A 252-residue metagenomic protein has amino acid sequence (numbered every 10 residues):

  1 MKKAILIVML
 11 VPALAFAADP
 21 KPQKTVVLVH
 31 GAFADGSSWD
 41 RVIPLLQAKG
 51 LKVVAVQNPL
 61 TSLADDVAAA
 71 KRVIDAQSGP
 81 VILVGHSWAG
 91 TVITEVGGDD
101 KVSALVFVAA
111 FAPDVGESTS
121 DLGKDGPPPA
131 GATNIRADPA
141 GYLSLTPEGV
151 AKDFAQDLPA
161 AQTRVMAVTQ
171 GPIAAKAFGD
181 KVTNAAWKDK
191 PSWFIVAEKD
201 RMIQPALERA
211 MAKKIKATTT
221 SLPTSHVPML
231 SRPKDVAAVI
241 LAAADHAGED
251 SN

Functional and structural regions predicted by a protein language model:
P22-L63, E95: Conserved HGGG/HGGXW glycine-rich cap/lid loop of the alpha/beta-hydrolase fold
G31-A34, S87-W88, F111: Active-site glycine-rich loops that stabilize anionic/oxyanionic intermediates across multiple enzyme folds
V84-A89, I93: Gly/Ala-rich beta-loop-alpha elbow adjacent to hydrolase catalytic centers
K101-V102, V106-P147, A151, A174-A177: Flexible "cap/lid" loop of the alpha/beta hydrolase fold
V165-K188, E198: Active-site nucleophile elbow and catalytic-triad environment of alpha/beta-hydrolase enzymes
F194-V196: Short beta-strand/loop motif that positions the catalytic acidic residue of the alpha/beta-hydrolase fold
E198-T224, L230, A243: Conserved loop-alpha-helix segment in the C-terminal half of the alpha/beta-hydrolase fold that carries the catalytic
L230-H246: Post-His helix in hydrolase/transferase enzymes
